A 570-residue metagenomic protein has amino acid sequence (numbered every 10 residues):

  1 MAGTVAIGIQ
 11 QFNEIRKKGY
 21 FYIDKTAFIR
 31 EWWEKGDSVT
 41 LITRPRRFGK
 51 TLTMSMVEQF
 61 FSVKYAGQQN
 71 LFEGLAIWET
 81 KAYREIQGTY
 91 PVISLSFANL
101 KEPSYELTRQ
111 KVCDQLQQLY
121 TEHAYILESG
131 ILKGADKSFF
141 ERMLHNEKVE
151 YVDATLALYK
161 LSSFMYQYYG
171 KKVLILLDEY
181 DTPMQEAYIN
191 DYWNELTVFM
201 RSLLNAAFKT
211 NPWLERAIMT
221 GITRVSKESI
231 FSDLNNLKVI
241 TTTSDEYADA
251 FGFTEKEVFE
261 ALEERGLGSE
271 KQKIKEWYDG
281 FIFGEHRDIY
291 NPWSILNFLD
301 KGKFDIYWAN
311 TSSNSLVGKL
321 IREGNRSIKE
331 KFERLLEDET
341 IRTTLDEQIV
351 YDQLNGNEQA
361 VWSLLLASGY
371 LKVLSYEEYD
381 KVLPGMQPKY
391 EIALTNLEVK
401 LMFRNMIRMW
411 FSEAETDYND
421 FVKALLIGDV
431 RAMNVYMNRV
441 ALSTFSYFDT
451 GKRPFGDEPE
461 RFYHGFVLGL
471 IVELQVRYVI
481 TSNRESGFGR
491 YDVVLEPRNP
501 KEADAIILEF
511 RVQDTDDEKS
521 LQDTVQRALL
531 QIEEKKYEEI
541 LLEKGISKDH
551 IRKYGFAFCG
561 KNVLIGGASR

Functional and structural regions predicted by a protein language model:
M1-Y65, Q69-E79, V440: Walker A/P-loop-proximal flanking segment of P-loop NTPase domains
G8, N13, S62-Y125: P-loop NTPase motor core
Y120, A157-Y168, E195-A217, Y537-I540: Substrate-engagement module of ASCE P-loop NTPases
E122-L176, A206: Mid-core helix/loop region of P-loop NTP-binding domains shared across ATPases and GTPases
L174-D178, S202, E215-I222: Structural recognition of the conserved hydrophobic beta-strand(s) that form the central parallel beta-sheet of P-loop
S229-D233, I240-F298, K331: Amphipathic alpha-helical segments of the small helical/lid subdomains adjacent to P-loop NTPase cores
L237-K238, Y290-K536, V563-R570: Extended alpha-helical interface modules used as scaffolds for assembling large macromolecular complexes
I540-R570: Domain-level recognition of nuclease-like catalytic cores that cleave nucleotide substrates
